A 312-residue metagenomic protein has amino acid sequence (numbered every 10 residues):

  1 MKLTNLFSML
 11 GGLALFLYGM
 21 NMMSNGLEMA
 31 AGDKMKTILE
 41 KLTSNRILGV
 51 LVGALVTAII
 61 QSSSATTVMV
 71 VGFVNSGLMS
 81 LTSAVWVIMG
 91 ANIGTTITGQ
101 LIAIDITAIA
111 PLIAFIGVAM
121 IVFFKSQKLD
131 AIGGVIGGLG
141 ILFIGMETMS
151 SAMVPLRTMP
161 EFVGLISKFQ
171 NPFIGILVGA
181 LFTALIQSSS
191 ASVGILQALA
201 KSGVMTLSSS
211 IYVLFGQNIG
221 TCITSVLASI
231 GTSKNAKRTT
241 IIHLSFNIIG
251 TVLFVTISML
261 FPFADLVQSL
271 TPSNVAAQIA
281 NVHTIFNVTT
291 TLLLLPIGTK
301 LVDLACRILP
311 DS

Functional and structural regions predicted by a protein language model:
M1-R46, I136-L177, L181, L199-A200: Helix-loop-helix hairpins and the membrane-proximal interhelical loops of multi-pass alpha-helical transport proteins
M9-N21, G53-T57, A114-F123, G137-T148 (+3 more regions): Hydrophobic core segments of alpha-helical transmembrane domains in multi-pass membrane transport and ion-translocation
L13, D33, T37, K41 (+14 more regions): Alpha-helical transmembrane segments of multi-pass membrane proteins, especially transporters and channels
L15, E28, S64-V68, T95-A103 (+4 more regions): Alpha-helical transmembrane segments and their lipid-water interface positions in multi-pass membrane proteins
M20-M29, V70-N75, I116-D130, S225-G231: C-terminal ends of transmembrane helices
M22-A30, K34, I38, Q100 (+7 more regions): Membrane-spanning helices that line or support transport/gating and their immediate boundary helices in channels
I59-I60, V68-G94, L101-I109, G117 (+6 more regions): Membrane-interfacial helix-loop connectors
M146, M153-K168, T232-S312: Transmembrane alpha-helical segments and their short flanking loops that form helix-hairpins/helix-helix interfaces
